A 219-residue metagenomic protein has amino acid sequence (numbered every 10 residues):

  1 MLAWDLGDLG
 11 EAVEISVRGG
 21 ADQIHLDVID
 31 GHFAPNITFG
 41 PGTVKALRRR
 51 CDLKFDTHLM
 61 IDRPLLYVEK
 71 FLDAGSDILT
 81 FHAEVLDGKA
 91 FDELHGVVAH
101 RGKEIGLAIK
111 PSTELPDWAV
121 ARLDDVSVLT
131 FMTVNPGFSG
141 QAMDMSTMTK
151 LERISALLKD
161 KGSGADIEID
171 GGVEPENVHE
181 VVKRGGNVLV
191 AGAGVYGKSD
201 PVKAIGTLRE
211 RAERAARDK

Functional and structural regions predicted by a protein language model:
M1-A3, I29-G31, M60-P64, E84-L86 (+4 more regions): Active-site beta-loop-alpha junctions enriched in small/polar residues
D5-D8, R50, Y67-K70, S76-D166: Conserved anion-binding
L6, V13, V44, V68 (+4 more regions): Generic hydrophobic/aromatic pocket-lining and core-packing "Φ" positions
L9, S16, D27, F71 (+6 more regions): Conserved, mostly hydrophobic/aromatic
Q23-L26, L79, L129, L189: Hydrophobic residues within beta-strands of alpha/beta enzymes
Q23-P41, V85, V134-A142: Glycine-rich, proline-tolerant flexible connector loops at the mouths of alpha/beta enzymes
H32-P64, V68-E69, V178-V195: A short alpha/beta connector and helix-capping loop motif
V182, Y196-K219: C-terminal helical cap(s) of enzyme catalytic domains, especially alpha/beta-barrels
